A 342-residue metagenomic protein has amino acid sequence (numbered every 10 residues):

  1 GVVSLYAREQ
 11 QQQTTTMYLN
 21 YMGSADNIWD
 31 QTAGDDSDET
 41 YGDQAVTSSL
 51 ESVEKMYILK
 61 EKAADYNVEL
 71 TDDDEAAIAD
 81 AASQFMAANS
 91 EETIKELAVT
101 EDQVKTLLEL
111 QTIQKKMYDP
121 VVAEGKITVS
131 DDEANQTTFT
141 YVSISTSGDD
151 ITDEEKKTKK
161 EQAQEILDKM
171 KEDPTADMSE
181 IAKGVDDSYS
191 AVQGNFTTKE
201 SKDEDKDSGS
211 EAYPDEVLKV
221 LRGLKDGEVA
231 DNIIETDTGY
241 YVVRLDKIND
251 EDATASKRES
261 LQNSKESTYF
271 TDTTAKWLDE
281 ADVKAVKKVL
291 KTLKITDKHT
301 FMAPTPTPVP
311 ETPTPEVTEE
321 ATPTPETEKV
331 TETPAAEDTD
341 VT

Functional and structural regions predicted by a protein language model:
G1, L5, A77-I78, K160-E172 (+4 more regions): Solvent-exposed loop/turn and edge beta-strand elements of beta-rich ligand-binding domains
G1-V99: N-terminal targeting/tethering segments
A7-Q10, T14, V53, Y57 (+14 more regions): Sec/Tat-exported extracytoplasmic proteins
M17-D36, F196-A212, L290, I295: Charged, glycine/proline-rich intrinsically disordered loops and linkers
L70-D74, D132, K183: Extended intrinsically disordered, low-complexity coil regions enriched in Ser, Thr, Gly, Ala and often Pro
D73-A76, K105, Q193: Short loop/turn and capping residues at structural boundaries
T93-E161, E165, A212-T333, D338-T342: PPIase-associated folding chaperone regions across multiple families
E165-E216: Peptidyl-prolyl cis-trans isomerase
